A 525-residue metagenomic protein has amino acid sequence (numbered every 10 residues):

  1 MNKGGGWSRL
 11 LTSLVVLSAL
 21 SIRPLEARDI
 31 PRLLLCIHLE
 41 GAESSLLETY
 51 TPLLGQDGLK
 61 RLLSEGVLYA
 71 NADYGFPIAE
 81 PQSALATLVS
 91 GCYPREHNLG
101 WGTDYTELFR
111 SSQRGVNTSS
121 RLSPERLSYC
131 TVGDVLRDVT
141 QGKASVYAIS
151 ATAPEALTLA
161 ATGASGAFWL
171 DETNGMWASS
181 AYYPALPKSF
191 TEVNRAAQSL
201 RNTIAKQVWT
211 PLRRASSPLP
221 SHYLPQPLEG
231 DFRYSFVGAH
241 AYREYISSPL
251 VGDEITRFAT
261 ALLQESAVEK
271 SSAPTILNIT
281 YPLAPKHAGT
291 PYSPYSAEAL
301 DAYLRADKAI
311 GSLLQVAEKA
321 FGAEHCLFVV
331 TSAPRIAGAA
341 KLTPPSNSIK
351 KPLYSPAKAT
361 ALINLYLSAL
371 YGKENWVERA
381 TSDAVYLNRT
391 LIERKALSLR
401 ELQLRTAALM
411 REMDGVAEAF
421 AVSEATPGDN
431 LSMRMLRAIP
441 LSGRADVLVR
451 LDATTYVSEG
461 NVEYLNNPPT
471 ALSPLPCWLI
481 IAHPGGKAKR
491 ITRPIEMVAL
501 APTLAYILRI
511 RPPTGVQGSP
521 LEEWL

Functional and structural regions predicted by a protein language model:
L25-V67, V516: Active-site-proximal N-terminal segment of extracellular/periplasmic enzymes that hydrolyze or transfer
P31-E43, L62, L88, L136 (+7 more regions): Beta-strand elements within well-structured catalytic alpha/beta cores of enzymes that handle phosphate/sulfate esters
L34, K143-S150, A156-L157, G252-K286 (+1 more regions): Active-site regions of oxyanion-processing enzymes, predominantly non-cytosolic
L39, E80, W101-L122, Y129 (+10 more regions): Secreted, luminal/periplasmic, and some membrane-associated catalytic domains that remodel anionic oxygen-ester
L47-R95, R137, S145-I149: Short, structured active-site-proximal loop/turn typified by the sulfatase FGly-forming signature C/S-X-P-X-R
L157-G166, F236-R243, S247, L263 (+3 more regions): Active-site His/acidic residue clusters
R201-E254, T260-A261: Long, low-complexity, polar/charged, intrinsically disordered or flexibly structured peripheral segments
P345, L353-L397, L465-L508, E522-L525: Substrate-binding rim/cap in mid-to-C-terminal beta-strand-loop elements of soluble/periplasmic
